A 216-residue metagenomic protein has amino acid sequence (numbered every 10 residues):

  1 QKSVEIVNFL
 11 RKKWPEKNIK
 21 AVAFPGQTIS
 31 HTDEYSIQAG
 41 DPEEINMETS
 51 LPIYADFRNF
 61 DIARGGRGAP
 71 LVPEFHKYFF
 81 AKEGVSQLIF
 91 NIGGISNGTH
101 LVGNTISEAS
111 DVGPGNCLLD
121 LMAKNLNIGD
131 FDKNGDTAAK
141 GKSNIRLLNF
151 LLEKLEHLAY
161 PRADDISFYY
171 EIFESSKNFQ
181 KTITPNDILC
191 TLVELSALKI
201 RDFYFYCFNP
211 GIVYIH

Functional and structural regions predicted by a protein language model:
Q1-P42: Short beta-strand-loop/turn "lid" adjacent to the catalytic site in phosphate-handling enzymes
S3-N8, P73, V193, A197-R201: Short, hydrophobic/amphipathic alpha-helical packing segments that form internal helix faces or helix-helix interfaces
K12, E16-K17, I188, F203-C207: Non-transmembrane, aqueous-exposed alpha-helical and coiled segments at domain scale
N18-K20, Q87, G211: Conserved acidic residues
I29-H31, P210-H216: Glycine-rich phosphate-binding loops at beta-strand->alpha-helix junctions
D33-S36, L51-D130: Phosphate-binding/catalytic loop of phosphoryl-transfer enzymes
T105-A197, R201, I212: Conserved ATP-utilizing enzyme core subdomain
